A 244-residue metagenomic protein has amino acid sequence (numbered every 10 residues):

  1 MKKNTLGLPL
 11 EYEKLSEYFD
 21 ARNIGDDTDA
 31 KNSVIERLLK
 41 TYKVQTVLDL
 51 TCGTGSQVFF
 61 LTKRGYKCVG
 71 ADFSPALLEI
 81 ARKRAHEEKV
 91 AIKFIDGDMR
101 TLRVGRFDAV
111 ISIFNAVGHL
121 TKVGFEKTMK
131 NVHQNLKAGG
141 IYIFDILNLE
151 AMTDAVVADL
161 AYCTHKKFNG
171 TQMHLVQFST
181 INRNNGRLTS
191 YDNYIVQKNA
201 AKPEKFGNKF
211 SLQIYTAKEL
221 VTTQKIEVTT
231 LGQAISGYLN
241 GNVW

Functional and structural regions predicted by a protein language model:
M1-Q45: Conserved class I S-adenosyl-L-methionine
T51: Conserved S-adenosyl-L-methionine
G55-T101: Class I SAM-dependent methyltransferase SAM/SAH-binding core
R100-A109: A short acidic, Gly/Pro-enriched loop at the edge of an enzyme's catalytic core that lines a small-molecule cofactor
D108-G124: A short SAM/SAH-binding and catalytic strip from SAM-dependent methyltransferases
E126-A138: A short glycine-rich, Lys/Arg-flanked "PGG" loop and its adjoining helix->strand segment in the class I
G139-I146: Conserved beta-strand signature within the Rossmann-like core of class I S-adenosyl-L-methionine
I146-V221: SAM-dependent methyltransferase
